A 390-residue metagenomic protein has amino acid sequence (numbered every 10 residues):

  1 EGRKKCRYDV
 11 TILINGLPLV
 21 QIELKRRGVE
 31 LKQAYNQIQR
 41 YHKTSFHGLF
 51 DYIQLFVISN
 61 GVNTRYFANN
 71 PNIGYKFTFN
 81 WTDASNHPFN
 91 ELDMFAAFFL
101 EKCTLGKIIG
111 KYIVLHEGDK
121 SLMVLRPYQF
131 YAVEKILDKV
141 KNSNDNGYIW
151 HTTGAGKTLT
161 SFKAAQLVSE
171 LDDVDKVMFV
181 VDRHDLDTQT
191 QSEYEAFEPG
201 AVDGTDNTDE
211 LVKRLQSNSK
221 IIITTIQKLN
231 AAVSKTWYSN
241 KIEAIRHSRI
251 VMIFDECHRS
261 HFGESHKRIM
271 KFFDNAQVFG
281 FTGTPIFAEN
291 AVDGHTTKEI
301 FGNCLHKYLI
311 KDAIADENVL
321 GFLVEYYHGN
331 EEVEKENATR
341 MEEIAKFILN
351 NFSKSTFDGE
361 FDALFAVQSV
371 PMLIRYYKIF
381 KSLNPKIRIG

Functional and structural regions predicted by a protein language model:
E1-K176, D185-A201, S217-I221, Q227 (+1 more regions): ATP-dependent helicase/translocase motor core
L17-L19, F50-Q54, D173-D175, K220 (+6 more regions): Short glycine-/polar-rich loops that comprise or flank the Walker A/P-loop and associated switch/sensor motifs
I22-E23, F56-N60, Q129, G154 (+8 more regions): Conserved structural-core and active-site-/substrate-pathway-adjacent residues in large, well-folded domains of enzymes
W150-H151, D175-R183, F361-S369: Conserved RecA-like ASCE P-loop NTPase motor core of nucleic-acid helicases/translocases
V181-H184, G204-V212, I226-A231, Q368-V370 (+1 more regions): Conserved helicase motor
A196, T208-I222, A244: Conserved motor-coupling elements within RecA-like helicase/translocase cores
Q227-Y238, I242-E332: Signature of the SF2 helicase/ATPase Hel1-core->accessory helical subdomain module
E332-S382: Conserved helicase/translocase motor-coupling segment
